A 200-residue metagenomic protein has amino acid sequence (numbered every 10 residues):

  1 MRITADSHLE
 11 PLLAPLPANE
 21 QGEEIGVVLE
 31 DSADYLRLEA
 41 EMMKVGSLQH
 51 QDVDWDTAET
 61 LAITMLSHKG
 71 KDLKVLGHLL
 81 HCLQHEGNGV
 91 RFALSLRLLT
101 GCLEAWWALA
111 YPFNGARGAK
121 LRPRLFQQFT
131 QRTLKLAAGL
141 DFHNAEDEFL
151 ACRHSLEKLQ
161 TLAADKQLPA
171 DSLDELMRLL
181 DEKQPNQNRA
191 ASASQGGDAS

Functional and structural regions predicted by a protein language model:
M1-N114, R124, D198-S200: N-terminal domain-start signal
A110-S200: Mid-to-C-terminal functional-domain signal that highlights helix-capping/loop sites within ligand-binding modules
